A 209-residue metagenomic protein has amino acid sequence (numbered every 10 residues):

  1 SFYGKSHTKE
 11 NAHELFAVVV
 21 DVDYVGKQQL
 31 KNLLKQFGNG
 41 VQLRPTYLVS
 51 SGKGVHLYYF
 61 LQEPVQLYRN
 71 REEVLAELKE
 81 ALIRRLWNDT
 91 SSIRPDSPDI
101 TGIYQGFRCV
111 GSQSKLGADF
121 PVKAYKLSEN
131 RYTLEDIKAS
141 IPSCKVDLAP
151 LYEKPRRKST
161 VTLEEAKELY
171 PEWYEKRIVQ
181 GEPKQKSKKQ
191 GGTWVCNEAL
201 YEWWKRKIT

Functional and structural regions predicted by a protein language model:
S1-V55, L61-E77, A81: Signature for HUH/AEP ssDNA processing cores
Y24, G54-V55, L61-Y68, Q113-K115 (+1 more regions): Modules that initiate DNA replication and primer synthesis
K31-L34, I141, K205: A generic alpha-helix structural signal
R84-T90: N-terminal ordered "arm"
T90-T160, A166, Y174: Catalytic "initiation/cleavage/transfer" segments centered on a nucleophilic residue and adjacent nucleic-acid-engaging
